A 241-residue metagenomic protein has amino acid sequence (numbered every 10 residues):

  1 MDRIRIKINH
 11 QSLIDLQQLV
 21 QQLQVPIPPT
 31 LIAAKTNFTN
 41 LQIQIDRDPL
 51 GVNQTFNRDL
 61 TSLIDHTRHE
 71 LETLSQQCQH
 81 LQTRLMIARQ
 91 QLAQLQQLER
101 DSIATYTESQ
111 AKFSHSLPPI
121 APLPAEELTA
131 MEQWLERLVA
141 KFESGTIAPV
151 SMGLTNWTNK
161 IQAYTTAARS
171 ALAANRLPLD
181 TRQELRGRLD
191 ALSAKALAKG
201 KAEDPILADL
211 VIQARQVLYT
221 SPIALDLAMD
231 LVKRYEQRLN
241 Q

Functional and structural regions predicted by a protein language model:
M1-N53, N57, C78-L128, L172-L207 (+1 more regions): Amphipathic, heptad-repeat alpha-helical segments
I14-V25, I32, T36, S62-D65 (+6 more regions): Terminal, compositionally biased segments
T55, D59-S62, H66-H69, T73-Q76 (+5 more regions): Long, charged/polar-rich coiled-coil alpha-helical scaffolds that serve as structural arms in large macromolecular
L117, A121-Q241: C-terminal modules of long, charged coiled-coil scaffolds in eukaryotic assembly complexes
